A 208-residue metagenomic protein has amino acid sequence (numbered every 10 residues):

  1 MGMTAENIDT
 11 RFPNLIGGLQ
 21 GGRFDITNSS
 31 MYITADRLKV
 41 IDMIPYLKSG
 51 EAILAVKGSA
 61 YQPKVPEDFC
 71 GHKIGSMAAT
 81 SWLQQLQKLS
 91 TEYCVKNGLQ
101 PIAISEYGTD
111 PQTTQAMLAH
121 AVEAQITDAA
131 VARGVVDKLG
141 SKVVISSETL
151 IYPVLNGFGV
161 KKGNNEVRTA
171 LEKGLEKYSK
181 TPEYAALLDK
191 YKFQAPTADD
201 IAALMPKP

Functional and structural regions predicted by a protein language model:
M1, S59, E67-T80, G157-P196: Extended ligand-binding regions for polar small-molecule ligands
M1-I8, E92-E106, A121, V143-V144: A local structural motif
T4-D68: Acidic, polar ligand-binding/catalytic clefts
N14-G18, Q112-A116, V122, A132: Short, hydrophobic alpha-helical packing/hinge segments within bilobed ligand-binding/sensory domains
S30-K39, Q85-E92, L118-Y152: A ligand-binding cleft/hinge motif common to bilobed small-molecule-binding domains
M31, A52-T109, A129-V131: Bilobed "Venus flytrap"/periplasmic-binding protein-like clamshell domains and structurally analogous long
L47-A55, D137-E176, F193-P208: Periplasmic-binding protein-like
S81-P101, V144, E176-P208: Ligand-binding clefts/hinges and TM-proximal coupling segments of bilobed small-molecule sensing domains
